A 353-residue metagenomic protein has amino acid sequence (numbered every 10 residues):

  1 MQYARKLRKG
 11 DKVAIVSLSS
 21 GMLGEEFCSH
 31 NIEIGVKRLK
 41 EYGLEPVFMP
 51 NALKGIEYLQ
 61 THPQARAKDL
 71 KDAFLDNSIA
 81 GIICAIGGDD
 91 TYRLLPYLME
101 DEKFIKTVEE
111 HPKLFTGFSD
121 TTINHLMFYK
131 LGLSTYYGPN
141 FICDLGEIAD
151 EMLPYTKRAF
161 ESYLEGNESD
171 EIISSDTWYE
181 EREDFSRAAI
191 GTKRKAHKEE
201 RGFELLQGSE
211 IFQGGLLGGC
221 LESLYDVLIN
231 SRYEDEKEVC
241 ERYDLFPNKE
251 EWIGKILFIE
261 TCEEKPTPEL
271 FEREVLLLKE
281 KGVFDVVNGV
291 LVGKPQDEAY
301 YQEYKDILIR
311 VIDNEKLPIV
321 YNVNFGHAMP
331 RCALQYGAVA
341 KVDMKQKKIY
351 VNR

Functional and structural regions predicted by a protein language model:
M1-I79: ATP/NTP phosphate-donor binding region
S29-I32, P63-A67, M99-D101, F271-L277 (+1 more regions): Charged helix-capping and loop-helix junction motifs
L75-M99: Long, hydrophobic/aromatic-enriched structural stretches that serve as scaffold segments
L98-F128, S134-I142, P318: Short, acidic/small-residue loops that bind anionic groups at enzyme active sites
T121-E168, V323-R353: Peripheral docking tails and interdomain loops at the edges of cofactor- or intermediate-handling domains
S134-E222: Conserved anion/nucleotide-ligand pocket segment
V227-Y301: Internal helical hairpin/lid segments
L270, L276-K279, G289-R353: ATP/nucleoside-binding phosphotransfer catalytic cores, i.e., glycine-rich phosphate-binding loops
